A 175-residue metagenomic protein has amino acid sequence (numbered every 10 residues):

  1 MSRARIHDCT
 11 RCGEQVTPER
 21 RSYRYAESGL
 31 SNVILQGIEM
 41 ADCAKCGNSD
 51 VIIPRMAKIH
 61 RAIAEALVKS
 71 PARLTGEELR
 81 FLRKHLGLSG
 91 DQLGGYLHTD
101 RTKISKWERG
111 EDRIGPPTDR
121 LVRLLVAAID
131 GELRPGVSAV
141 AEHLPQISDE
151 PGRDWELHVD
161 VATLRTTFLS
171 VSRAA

Functional and structural regions predicted by a protein language model:
M1-A66: N-terminal cysteine/histidine-rich coordination modules
H60-R83: A short, Lys/Arg-rich alpha-helix, primarily the initiator
L79, L93-G94, I104-W107: Conserved hydrophobic/aromatic packing and binding residues within compact polymer-binding modules
K84, G95: Alpha-helical residues within the helix-turn-helix
H98-I114: Recognition helix of helix-turn-helix/homeodomain-like DNA-binding domains that insert into the DNA major groove
E111-R123: Short, basic-rich loop-to-helix N-cap that marks the start of a DNA-contacting helix
P117, L125-A128, T167-A174: Non-heme di-metal
R134-A175: Helix-turn-helix/homeodomain-like alpha-helical modules used for DNA recognition and transcription-factor dimerization
